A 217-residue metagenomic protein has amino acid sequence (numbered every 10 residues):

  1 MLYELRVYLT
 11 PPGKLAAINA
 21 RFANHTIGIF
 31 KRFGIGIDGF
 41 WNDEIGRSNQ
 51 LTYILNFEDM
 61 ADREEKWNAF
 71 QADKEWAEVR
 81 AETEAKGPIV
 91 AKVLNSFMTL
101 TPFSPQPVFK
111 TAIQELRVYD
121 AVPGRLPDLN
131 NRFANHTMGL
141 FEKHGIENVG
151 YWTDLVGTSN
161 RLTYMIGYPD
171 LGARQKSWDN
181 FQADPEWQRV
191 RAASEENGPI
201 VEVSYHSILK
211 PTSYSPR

Functional and structural regions predicted by a protein language model:
M1-R189, A193-R217: Short S/T/G/P-rich N-terminal loop/turn motif that feeds into the first structured element of a domain
